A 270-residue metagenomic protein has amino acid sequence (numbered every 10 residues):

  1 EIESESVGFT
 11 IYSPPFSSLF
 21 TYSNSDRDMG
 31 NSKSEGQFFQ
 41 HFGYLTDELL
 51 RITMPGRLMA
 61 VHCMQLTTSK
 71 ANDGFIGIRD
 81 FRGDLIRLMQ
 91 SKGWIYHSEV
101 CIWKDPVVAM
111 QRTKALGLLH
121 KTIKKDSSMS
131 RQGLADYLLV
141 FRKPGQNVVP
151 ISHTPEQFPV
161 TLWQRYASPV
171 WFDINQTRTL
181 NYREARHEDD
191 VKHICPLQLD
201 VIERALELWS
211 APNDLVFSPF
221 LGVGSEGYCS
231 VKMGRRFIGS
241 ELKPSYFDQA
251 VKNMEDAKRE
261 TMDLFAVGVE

Functional and structural regions predicted by a protein language model:
E1, V251-E270: S-adenosyl-L-methionine
E1-Q249, D256: Core catalytic lobe of class I
